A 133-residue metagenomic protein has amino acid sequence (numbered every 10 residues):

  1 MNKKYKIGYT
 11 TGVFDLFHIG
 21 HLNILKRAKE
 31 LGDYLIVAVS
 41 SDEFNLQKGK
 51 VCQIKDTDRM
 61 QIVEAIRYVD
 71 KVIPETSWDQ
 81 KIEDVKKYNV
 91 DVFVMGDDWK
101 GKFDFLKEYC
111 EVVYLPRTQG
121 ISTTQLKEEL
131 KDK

Functional and structural regions predicted by a protein language model:
M1-K133: Nucleotidyltransferase catalytic core that binds NTPs
